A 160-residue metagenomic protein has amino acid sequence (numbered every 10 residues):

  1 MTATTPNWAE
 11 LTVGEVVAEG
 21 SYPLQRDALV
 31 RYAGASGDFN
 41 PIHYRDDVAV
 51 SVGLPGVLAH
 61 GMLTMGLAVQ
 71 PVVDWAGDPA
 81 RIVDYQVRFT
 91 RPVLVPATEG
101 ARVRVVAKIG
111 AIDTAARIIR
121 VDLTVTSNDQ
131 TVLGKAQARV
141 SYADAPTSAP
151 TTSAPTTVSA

Functional and structural regions predicted by a protein language model:
M1-V13, A97-A160: HotDog/MaoC-like acyl-thioester-processing domains
T2-A59: Catalytic strand-loop segment that frames the active site of acyl-thioester-processing enzymes
S21, Q86, K135-R139: Well-ordered beta-strand positions in beta-sheet-rich domains
Y22, P92, T114: Residues that form or immediately flank small-molecule/cofactor binding pockets and catalytic motifs
Q25, T90, S141-A143: A structural detector for beta-sheet-dominated domains
G53-G56, T64-V106: Hydrophobic beta-strand-centered segment that forms part of the acyl-chain substrate-binding groove
